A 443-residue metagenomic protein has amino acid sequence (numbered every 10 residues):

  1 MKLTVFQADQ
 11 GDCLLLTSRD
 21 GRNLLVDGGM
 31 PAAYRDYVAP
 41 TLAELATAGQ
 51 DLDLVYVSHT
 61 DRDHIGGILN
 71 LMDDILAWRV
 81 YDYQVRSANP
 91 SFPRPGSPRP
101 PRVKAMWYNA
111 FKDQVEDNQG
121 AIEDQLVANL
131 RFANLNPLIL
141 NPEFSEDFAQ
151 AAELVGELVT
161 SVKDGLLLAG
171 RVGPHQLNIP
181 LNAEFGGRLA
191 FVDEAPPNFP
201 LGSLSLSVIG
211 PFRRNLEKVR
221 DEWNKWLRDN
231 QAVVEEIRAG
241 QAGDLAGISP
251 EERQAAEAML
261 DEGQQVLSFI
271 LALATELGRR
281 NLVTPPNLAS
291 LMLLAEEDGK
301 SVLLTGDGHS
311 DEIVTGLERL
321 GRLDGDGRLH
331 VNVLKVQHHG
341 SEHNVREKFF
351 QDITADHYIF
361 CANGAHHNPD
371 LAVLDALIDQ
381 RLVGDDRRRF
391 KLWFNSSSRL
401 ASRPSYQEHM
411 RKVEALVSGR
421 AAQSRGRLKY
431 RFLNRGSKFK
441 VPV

Functional and structural regions predicted by a protein language model:
M1, D74-S301, R388-V443: Flexible, acidic/histidine-containing loops and adjacent segments that form or flank the divalent-metal
M1-L54, P286-D311: Conserved beta-strand hairpin/beta-sheet module of binuclear metal-dependent hydrolase folds, prominently
L15, N23-D27, D53-V57, A105-N109 (+5 more regions): Structural recognition of the beta-strand scaffold that forms the well-ordered cores of secreted hydrolase catalytic
G21, D36-M106, L323-S341, D352-I359: Active-site metal-binding motif and surrounding structural segment of the metallo-beta-lactamase
G28-M30, T60, F111, A195 (+5 more regions): Active-site metal-binding loops of divalent metal-dependent hydrolases
G28-R35, D82, L227, H343 (+1 more regions): Acidic/histidine-rich helix-loop elements that form or flank divalent-metal/phosphate-binding sites at the catalytic
G66, S91, R322-S424: Long, structured stretches of catalytic cores involved in phosphate-ester chemistry, encompassing
L293-N344: Long, well-ordered mid-to-C-terminal structural blocks that present hydrophobic/aromatic surfaces
